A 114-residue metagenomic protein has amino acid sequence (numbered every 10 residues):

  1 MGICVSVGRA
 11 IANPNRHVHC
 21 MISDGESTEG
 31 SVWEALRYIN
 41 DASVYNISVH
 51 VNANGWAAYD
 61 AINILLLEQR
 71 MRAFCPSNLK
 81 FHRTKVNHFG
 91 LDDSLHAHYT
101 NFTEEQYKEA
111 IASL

Functional and structural regions predicted by a protein language model:
M1-L114: Glycine-rich ThDP/TPP pyrophosphate-binding loop and its adjacent helix/strand module within ThDP-dependent enzymes
